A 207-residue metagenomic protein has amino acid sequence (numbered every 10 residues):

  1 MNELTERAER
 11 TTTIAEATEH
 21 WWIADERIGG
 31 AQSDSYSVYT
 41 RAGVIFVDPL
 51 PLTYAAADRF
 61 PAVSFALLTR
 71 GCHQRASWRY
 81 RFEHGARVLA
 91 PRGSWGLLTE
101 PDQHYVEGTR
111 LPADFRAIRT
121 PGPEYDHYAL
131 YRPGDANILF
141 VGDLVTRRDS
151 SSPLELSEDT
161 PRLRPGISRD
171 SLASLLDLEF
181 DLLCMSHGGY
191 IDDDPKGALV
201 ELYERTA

Functional and structural regions predicted by a protein language model:
N2, E6, T13, T18-H20 (+5 more regions): Metallo-beta-lactamase
A8, G30-Q32, T99, Y105 (+1 more regions): Residues that act as N-cap/strand-start positions at coil-to-secondary-structure junctions
T12-T13, D34-Y36, E107-T109, Y128: Residue-level detector of beta-strand structural context in well-folded domains
I23-F65, E100: Pre-active-site segment of Zn-dependent metallo-hydrolases
P51-S94: Active-site metal-binding motif and surrounding structural segment of the metallo-beta-lactamase
A57, A76-W78, G96-H104, D149-S151: Short, charged, surface-exposed secondary-structure boundary motifs
V63, H84-G85, P101-D102, E179-F180: Short, well-ordered alpha-helix to beta-strand connector turns
D102-P112: Short acidic-hydrophobic, aromatic-tinged amphipathic segments that line or gate anion-handling sites
